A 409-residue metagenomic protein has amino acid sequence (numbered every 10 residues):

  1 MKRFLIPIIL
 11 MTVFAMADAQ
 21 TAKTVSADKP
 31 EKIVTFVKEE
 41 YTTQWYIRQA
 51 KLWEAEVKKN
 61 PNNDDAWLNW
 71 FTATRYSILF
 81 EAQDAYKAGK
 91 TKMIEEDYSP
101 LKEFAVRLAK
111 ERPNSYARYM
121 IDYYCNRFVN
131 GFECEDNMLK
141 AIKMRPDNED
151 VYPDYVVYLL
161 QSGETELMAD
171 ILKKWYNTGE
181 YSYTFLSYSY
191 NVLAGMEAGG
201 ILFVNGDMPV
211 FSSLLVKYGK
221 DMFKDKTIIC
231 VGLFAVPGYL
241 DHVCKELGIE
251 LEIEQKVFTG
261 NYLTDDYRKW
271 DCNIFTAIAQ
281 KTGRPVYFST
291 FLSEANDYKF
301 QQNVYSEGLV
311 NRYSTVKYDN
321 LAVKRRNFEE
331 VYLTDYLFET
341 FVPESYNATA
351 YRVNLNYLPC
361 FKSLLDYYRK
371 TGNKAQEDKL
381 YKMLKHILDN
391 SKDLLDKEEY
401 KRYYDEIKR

Functional and structural regions predicted by a protein language model:
M1-S26: Bacterial Sec-dependent N-terminal signal peptides
Q20-A198, F211, L215-R409: ER/secretory pathway lumenal C-terminal domains and tails of membrane proteins involved in glycoprotein biogenesis
F203-D207, V231-G232: Short His-Asn-centered micro-motif
